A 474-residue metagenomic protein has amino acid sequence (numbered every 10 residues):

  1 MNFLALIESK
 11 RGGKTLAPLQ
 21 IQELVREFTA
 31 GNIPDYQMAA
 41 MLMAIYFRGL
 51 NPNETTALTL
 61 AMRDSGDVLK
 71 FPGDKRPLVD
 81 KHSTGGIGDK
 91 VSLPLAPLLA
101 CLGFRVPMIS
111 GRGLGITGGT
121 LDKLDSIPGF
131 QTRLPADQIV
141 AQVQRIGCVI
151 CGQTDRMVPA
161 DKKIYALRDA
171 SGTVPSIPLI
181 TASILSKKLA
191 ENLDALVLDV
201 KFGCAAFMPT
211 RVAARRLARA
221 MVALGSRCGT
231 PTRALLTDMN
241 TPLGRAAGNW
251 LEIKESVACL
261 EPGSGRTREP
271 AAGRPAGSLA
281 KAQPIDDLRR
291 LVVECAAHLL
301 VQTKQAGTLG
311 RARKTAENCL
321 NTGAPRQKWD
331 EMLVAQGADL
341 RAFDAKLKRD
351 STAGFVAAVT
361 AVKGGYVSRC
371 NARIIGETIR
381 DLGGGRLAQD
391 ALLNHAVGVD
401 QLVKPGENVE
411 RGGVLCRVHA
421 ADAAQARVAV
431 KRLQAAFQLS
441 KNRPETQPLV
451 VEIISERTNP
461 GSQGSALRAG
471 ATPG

Functional and structural regions predicted by a protein language model:
M1-G88, G263, E331-A335, D339: Acidic, glycine/proline-rich low-complexity segments that act as flexible tails and inter-domain linkers
A5, K10, T15-A17, F28 (+4 more regions): Well-ordered secondary-structure scaffolds
F47, P94-P107, K187-N192, R227-C228 (+1 more regions): Alpha-helix C-terminal capping segments
P77-I116: Glycine/serine-rich anion-binding loops at beta->alpha junctions that coordinate negatively charged ligand groups
S92, S110, T117-D122, T154 (+5 more regions): Short acidic, glycine/serine/threonine-rich loops at helix termini
I109, V143, C151-Q153, I184 (+2 more regions): Short beta-strand segments
K123-V149, R219-G225, G229: A glycine-rich helix N-cap at a beta->alpha junction
Q144-E191: Phosphate/diphosphate-binding glycine-rich loops and adjacent basic-rich segments that engage nucleotide
